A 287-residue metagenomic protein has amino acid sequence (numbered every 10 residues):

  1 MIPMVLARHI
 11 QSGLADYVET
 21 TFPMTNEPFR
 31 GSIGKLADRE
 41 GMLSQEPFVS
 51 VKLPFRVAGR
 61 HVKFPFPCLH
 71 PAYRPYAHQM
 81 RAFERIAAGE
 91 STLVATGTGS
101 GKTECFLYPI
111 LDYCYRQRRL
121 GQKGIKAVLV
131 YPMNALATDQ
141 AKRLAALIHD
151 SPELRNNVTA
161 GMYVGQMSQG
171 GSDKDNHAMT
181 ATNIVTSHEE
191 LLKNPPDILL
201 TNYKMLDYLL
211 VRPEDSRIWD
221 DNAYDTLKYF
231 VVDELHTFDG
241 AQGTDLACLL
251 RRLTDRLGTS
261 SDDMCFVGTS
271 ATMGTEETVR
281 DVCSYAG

Functional and structural regions predicted by a protein language model:
M1-R81: Helicase-associated low-complexity/disordered flanking segments
E84-T92, E104-Q122, R143, R251-T254: Walker A/P-loop NTP-binding motif
A88-V94, G124-A127, P196-D197: Pre-Walker A (Motif I) flank of P-loop NTPase domains
E104, G124-H149, M162-S168, D207-Y208 (+1 more regions): Conserved Walker A/P-loop ATP-binding site and its immediately adjacent core in helicase/helicase-like ATPase domains
D112-A141, P152-N156, G258-D262: Conserved SF1/SF2 helicase motif Ia
R119, G170-T226: Conserved helix/coil segment N-terminal to the catalytic DExD/H
K204-Y208, R217-R256: SF2 helicase catalytic motif II
D239-G287: Post-DEXD/H (motif II) to motif III coupling segment of the RecA-like Helicase ATP-binding lobe
